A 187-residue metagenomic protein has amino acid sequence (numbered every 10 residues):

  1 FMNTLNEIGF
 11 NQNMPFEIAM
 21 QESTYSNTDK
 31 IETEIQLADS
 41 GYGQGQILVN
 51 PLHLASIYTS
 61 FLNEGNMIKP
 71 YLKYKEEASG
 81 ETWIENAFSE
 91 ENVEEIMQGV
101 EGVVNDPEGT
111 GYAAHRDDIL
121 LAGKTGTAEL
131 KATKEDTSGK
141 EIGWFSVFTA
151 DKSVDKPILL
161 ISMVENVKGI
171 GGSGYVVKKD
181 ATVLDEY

Functional and structural regions predicted by a protein language model:
F1-V164: Beta-lactam-recognizing serine transpeptidase/beta-lactamase-like catalytic domain environment
N66-I68, G171-S173, L184-Y187: Glycine-rich loops and low-complexity Gly/Arg-rich segments that provide flexible linkers or classic glycine-based
A78-I84, V177-Y187: Short, gly/Ser/Thr-rich active-site loops of penicillin-recognizing serine hydrolases
E165-K178: A short acidic/glycine-rich loop-to-helix N-cap element
